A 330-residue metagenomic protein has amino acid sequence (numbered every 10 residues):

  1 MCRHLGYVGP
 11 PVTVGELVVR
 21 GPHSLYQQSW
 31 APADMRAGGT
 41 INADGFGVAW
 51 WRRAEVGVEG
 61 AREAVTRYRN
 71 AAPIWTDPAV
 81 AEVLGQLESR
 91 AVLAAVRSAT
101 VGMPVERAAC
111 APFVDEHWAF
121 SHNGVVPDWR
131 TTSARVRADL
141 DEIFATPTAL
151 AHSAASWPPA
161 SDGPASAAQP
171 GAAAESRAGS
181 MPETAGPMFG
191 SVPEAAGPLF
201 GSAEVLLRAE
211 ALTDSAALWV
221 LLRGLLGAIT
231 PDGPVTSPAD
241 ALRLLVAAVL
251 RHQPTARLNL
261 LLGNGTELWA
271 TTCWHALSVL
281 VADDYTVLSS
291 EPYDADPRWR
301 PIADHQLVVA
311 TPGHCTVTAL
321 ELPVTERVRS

Functional and structural regions predicted by a protein language model:
M1-A72, A256, A270, H305-L307 (+1 more regions): Extreme N-terminus nucleophile/cap motif
C2, A119-D128, A196: Conserved beta-strand-loop-short alpha-helix elements that form and flank the Mn2+/Mg2+-coordinating active site
A31-A33, N70-V83, R90, A94-E116 (+1 more regions): Short acidic (Asp/Glu) patches
E55-A61, A145-V205, A228-P231: Intrinsically disordered, low-complexity terminal tails and inter-domain linkers enriched for S/T/G/P/D/E
A61-A64, Y68-A71, H117-W118, D128-L140: Cytosolic regulatory regions built on CNB/CRP/Popeye-like sensor folds
A91, G227-T272: Catalytic core of PPM/PP2C metal-dependent serine/threonine phosphatase domains
W129-T131, R135-H152, L199-G227: Glycine-rich phosphate-binding loop plus the immediately following alpha-helix
A276-L307: A conserved acidic, glycine/proline-rich C-terminal tail/linker
